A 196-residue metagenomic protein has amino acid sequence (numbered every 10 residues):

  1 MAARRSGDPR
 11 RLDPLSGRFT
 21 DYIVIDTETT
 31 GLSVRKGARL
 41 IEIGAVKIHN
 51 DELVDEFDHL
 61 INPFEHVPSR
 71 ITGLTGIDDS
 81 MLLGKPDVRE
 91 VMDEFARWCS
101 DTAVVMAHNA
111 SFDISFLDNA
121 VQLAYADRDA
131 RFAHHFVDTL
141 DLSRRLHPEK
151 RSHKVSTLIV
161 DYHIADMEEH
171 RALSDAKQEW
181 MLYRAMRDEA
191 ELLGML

Functional and structural regions predicted by a protein language model:
A2-A133, P148-H170: Conserved non-catalytic scaffold segment of RNase H-like nuclease domains
A130-S143: Conserved beta-strand -> loop -> alpha-helix junction used to position metal-binding or nucleic-acid-contacting
D141-R144, V160, M181-R184: Generic alpha-helical structural context detector
R171-R184: Acidic, divalent-metal-coordinating active-site segment for phosphoryl/phosphodiester hydrolysis, typified by short
M186-L196: Mixed-charge, glycine-rich, non-catalytic linkers/tails in nucleic-acid processing enzymes
